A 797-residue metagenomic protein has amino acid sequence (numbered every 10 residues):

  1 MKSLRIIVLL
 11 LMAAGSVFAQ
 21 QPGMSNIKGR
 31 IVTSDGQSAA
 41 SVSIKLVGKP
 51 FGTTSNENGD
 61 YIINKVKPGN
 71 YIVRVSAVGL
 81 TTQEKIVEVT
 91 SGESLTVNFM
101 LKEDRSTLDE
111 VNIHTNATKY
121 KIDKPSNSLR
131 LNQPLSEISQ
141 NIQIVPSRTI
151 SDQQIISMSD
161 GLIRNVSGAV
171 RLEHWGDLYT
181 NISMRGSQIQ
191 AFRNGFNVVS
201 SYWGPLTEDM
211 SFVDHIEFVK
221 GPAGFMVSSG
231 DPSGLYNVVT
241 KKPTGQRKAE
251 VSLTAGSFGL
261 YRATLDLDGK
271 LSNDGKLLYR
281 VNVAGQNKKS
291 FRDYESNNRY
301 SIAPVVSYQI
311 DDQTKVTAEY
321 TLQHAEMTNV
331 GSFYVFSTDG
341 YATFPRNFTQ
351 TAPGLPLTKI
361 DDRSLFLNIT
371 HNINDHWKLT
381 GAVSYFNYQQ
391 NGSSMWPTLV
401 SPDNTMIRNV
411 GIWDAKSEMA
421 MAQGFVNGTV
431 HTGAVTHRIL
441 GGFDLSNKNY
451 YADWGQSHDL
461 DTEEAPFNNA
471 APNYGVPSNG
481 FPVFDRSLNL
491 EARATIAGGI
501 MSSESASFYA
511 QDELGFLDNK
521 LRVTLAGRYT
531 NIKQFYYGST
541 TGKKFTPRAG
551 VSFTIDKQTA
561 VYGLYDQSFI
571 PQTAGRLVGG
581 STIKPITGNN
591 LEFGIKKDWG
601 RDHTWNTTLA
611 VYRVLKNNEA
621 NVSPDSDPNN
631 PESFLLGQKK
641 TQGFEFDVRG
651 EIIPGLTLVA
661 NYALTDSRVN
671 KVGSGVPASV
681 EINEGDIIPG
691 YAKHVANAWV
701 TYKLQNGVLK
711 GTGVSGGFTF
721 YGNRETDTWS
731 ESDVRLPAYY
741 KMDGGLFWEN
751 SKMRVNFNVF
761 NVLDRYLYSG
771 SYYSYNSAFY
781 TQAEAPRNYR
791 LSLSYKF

Functional and structural regions predicted by a protein language model:
V32-S34, V42-V47, R74-L80, T90 (+1 more regions): Short, acidic, small-residue-rich periplasmic hinge/interaction motif at the N-terminus of Gram-negative outer-membrane
N64-K65, V170-L172, N181, F196-K220 (+1 more regions): Short acidic/polar hinge/loop motifs at secondary-structure boundaries that mediate gating or recognition
S211-V213, F225-I302, I310-T314, R363: Outer-membrane beta-barrel translocator/receptor signature
Q286, S290, A303-N372, Y385-S417 (+3 more regions): Acidic/polar loop-and-plug regions of large Gram-negative outer-membrane beta-barrel proteins
D311, S417-M419, T436-R438, D444-K448 (+2 more regions): Structural signature of Gram-negative outer-membrane beta-barrels, strongest in the C-terminal barrel of TonB-dependent
N372-S384, Y388-S394, P585-G673: Membrane-embedded beta-barrel scaffold of Gram-negative outer-membrane proteins
K520, F634-W729, S792-K796: Gram-negative outer-membrane beta-barrel transporters
G655, T719-D727, F747-F797: C-terminal beta-signal and adjacent terminal beta-strands/loops of Gram-negative outer-membrane beta-barrel proteins
